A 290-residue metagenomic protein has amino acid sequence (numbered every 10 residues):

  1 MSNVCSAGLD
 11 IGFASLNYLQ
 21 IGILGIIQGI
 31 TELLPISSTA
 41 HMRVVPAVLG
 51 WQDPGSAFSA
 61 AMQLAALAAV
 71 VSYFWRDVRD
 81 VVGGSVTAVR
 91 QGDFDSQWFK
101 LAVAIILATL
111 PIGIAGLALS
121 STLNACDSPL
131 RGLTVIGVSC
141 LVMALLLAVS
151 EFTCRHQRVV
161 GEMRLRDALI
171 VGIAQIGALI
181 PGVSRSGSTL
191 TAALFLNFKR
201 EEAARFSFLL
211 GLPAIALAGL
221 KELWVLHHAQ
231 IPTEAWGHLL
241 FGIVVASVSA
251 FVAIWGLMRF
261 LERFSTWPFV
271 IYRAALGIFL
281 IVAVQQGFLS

Functional and structural regions predicted by a protein language model:
M1-S290: Multi-pass membrane proteins that catalyze or facilitate reactions on polyprenyl-/lipid-phosphate substrates and their
